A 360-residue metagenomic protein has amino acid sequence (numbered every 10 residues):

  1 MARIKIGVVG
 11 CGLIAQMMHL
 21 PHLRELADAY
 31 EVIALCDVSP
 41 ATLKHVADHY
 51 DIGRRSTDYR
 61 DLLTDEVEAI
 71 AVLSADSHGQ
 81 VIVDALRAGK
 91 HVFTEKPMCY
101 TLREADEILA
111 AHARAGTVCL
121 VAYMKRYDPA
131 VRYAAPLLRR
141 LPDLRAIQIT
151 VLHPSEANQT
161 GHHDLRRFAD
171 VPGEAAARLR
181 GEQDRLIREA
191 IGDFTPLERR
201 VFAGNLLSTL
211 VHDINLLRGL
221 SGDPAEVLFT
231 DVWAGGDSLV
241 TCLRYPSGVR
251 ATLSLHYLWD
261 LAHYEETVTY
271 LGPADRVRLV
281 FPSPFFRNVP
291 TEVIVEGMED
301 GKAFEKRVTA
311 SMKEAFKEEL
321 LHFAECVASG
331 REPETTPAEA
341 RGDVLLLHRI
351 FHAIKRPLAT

Functional and structural regions predicted by a protein language model:
M1-Y50: N-terminal Rossmann-like dinucleotide-binding module
H45, Y50-A111: Beta-loop-alpha module in the N-terminal Rossmann-like domain of NAD(P)-dependent dehydrogenases, especially those
A69-A71, T117, G235, P246 (+1 more regions): C-terminal helix-rich "cap/oligomerization" subdomain common to oxidoreductases
Y100-R180: A contiguous active-site-proximal alpha/beta segment in oxidoreductase catalytic domains
A122-P129, Q159-P224, A340: Mid-domain beta-loop-alpha active-site segment that forms a flexible, acidic cofactor/metal-binding surface
F168-D170, E174-L197, T269-T335: C-terminal glycine/acidic-rich active-site capping loop/insertion
L197-F285, A310-R331: Contiguous beta-strand/loop segments that form the cofactor/metal-binding neighborhood of enzyme cores
